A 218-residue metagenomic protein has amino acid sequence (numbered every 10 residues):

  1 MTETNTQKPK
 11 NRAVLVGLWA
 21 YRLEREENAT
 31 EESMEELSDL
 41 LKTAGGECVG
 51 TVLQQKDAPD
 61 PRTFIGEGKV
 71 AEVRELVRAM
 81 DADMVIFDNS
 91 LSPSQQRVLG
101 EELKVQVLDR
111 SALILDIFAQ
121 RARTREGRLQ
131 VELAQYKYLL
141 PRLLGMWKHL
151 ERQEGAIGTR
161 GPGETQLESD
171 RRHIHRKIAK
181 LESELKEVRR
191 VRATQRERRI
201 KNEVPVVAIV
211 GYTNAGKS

Functional and structural regions predicted by a protein language model:
M1-R110, I114-D116: N-terminal accessory targeting/assembly segments
E3-N11, H149-S218: Conserved G1/Walker A P-loop phosphate-binding module
N28, F64, Q120, G127 (+3 more regions): Register-specific recognition of a single heptad position within extended alpha-helical repeats
L37, V85, Y136, I174 (+1 more regions): Residue-level signature of catalytic and energy-coupling elements of molecular machines, predominantly ATP/GTP-dependent
A44, L139, L143, E184 (+1 more regions): Change "in soluble alpha/beta enzymes" to "in soluble alpha/beta proteins
P59-D60, A112-L113, G145, R152 (+1 more regions): Residue-level signal for pocket-adjacent positions within structured domains
A112-A134: Short alpha-helix plus adjacent loop in nuclease-associated cores
L133, K137-E151: A charged, well-structured terminal subsegment
